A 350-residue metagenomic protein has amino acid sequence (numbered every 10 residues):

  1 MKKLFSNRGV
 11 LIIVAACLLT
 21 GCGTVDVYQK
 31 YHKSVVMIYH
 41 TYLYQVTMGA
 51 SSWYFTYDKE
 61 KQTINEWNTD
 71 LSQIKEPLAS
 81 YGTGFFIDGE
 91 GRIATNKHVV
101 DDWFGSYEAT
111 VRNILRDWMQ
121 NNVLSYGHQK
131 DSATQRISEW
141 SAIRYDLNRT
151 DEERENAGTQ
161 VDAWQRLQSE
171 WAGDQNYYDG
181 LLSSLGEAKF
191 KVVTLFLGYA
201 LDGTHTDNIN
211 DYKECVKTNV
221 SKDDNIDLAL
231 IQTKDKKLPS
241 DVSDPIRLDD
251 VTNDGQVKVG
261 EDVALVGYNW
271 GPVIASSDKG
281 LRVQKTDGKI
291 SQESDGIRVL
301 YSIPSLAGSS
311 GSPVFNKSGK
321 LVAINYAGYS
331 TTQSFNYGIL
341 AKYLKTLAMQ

Functional and structural regions predicted by a protein language model:
K2-V10: Bacterial N-terminal signal peptides that target proteins for export
G23-T24, A79, T204-V220, I246-V299 (+2 more regions): Flexible, gly/ser-rich surface segments that form the specificity/activation loops bordering the active-site cleft
T24-V25, N68-N96, G311: A conserved glycine-rich beta-strand in the N-terminal activation segment of trypsin-fold
K30-T69, V263: A short, Trp-centered hydrophobic/proline-enriched beta-strand micro-motif
I38, G84, G91, T95 (+8 more regions): Terminal peptide-recognition signature
G91-G105, E139, I143-D146, A157 (+4 more regions): Conserved active-site neighborhood of the chymotrypsin/trypsin-like protease fold
W103-L182, A188, V322-Q350: C-terminal cap/linker of serine protease catalytic domains
